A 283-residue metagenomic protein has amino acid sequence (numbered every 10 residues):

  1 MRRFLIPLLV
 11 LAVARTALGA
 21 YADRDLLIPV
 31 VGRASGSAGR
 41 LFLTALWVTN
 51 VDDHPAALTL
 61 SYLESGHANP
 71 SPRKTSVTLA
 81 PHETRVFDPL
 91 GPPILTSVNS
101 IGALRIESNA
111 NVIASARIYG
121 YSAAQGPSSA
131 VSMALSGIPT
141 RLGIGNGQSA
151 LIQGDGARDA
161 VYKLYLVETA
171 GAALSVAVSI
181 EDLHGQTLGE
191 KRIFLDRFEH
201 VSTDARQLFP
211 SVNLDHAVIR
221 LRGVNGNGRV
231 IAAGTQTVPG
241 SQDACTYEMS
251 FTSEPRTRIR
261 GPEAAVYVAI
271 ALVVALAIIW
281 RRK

Functional and structural regions predicted by a protein language model:
M1-L5: Bacterial N-terminal signal peptides that target proteins for export
I6-P7, A17-L18: Cleavable N-terminal signal peptides
L8, L26, A110, V274-A275: Helix-centric, low-specificity signal for extended rod-like, repetitive segments
L18-E263, Y267-V268: Gly/Pro-rich, tryptophan- and cysteine-flecked surface segments typical of secreted/extracellular proteins
A269-V273: Terminal membrane-proximal soluble interaction domains of membrane-associated proteins
V274-K283: C-terminal membrane-anchoring or membrane-association module
